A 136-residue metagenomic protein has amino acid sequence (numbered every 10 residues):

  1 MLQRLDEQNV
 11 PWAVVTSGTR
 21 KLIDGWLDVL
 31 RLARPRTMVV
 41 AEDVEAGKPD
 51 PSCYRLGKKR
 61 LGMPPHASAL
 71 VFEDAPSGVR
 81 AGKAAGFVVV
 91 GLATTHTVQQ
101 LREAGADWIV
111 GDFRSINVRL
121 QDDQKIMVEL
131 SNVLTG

Functional and structural regions predicted by a protein language model:
Q3-D6, V10, R20-G136: Asp-based, Mg2+/Mn2+-dependent phosphohydrolase catalytic module
T16-G18: Conserved phosphate-coupling serine/threonine residues in phosphotransfer and NTP-handling enzymes
